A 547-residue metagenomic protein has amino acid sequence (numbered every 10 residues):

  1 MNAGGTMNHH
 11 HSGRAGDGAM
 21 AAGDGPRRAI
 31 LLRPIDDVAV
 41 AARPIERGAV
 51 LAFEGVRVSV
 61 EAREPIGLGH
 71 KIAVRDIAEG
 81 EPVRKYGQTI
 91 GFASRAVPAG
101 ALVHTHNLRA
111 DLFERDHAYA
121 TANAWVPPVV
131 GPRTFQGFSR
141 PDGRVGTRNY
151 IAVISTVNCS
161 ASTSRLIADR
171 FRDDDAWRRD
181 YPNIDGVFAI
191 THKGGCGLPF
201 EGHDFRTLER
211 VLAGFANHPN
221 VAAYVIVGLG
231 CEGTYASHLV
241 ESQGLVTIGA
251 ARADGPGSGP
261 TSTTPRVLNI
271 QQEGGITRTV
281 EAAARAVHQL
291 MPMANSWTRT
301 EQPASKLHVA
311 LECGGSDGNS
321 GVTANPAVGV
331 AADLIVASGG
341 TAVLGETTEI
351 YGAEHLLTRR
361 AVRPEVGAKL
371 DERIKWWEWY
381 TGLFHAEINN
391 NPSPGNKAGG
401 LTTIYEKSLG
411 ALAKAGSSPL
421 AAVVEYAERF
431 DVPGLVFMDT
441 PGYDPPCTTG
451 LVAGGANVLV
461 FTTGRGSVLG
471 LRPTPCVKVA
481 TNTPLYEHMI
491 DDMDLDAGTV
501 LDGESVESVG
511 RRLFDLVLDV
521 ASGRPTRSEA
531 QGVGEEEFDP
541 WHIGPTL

Functional and structural regions predicted by a protein language model:
N8-V458, T462, S467-L469, P473-L547: Metallocofactor- and cofactor-centric catalytic cores in central/energy metabolism, strongly enriched
